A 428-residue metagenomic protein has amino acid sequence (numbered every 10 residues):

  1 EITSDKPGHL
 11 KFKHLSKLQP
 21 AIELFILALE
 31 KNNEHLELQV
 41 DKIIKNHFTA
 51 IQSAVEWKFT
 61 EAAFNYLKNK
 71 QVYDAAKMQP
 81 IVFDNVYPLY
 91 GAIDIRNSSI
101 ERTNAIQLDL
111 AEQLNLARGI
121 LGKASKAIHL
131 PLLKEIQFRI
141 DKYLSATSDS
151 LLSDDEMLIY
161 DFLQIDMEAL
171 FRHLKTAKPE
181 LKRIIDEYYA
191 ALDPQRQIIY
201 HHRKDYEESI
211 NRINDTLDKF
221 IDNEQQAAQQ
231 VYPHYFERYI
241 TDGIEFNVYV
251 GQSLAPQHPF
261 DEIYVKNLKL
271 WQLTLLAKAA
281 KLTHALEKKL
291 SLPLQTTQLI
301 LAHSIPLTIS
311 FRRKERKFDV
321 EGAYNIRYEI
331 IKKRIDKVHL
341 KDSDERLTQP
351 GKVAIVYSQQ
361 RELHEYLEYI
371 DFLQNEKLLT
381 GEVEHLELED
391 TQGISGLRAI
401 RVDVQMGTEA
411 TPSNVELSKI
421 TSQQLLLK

Functional and structural regions predicted by a protein language model:
E1-S4, E365: Sensory beta-strand/linker motifs that couple input domains to effectors
T3-L18: Regulatory loop-to-helix N-cap segments in sensory/regulatory domains that couple ligand/signal detection
K17-E37: Signal-transmission/dimerization alpha-helices at domain junctions
Q19, I26, Y87-Y90, D218: Residue-level recognition of well-ordered secondary-structure positions
K31-K126, L130, F138-K142, Q197 (+1 more regions): Signal-transducing coiled-coil/dimerization helices and immediately adjacent hinge/linker segments that couple sensory
A92-Y232: Charged, long alpha-helical assembly modules
K182-K428: Charge-dense, extended regions
